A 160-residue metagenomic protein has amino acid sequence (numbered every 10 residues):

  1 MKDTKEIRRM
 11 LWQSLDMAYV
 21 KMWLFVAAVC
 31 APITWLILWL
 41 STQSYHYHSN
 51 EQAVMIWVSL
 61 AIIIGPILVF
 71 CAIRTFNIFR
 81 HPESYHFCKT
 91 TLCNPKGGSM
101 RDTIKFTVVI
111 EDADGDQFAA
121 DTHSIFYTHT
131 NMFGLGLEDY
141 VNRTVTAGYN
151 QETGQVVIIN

Functional and structural regions predicted by a protein language model:
M1-I7, V157-N160: Low-complexity, intrinsically disordered extramembrane tails and loops of integral membrane proteins
K5-E83: Alpha-helical transmembrane spans
A31, F87-C88, V141, N150: Low-complexity intrinsically disordered segments
H81-I104: Structural detector for short beta-strands of small beta-barrel domains
T90-P95, A120-T122, A147: Short, surface-exposed loop motifs enriched in S/T, G, D/E and P with embedded aromatic residues
G98-E111, F118: Short aromatic-glycine-enriched beta-strand elements
A113-I125: Short, basic/aromatic beta-hairpin or loop at an interaction surface
I125-N160: A membrane-cytosol interface segment of integral membrane proteins
